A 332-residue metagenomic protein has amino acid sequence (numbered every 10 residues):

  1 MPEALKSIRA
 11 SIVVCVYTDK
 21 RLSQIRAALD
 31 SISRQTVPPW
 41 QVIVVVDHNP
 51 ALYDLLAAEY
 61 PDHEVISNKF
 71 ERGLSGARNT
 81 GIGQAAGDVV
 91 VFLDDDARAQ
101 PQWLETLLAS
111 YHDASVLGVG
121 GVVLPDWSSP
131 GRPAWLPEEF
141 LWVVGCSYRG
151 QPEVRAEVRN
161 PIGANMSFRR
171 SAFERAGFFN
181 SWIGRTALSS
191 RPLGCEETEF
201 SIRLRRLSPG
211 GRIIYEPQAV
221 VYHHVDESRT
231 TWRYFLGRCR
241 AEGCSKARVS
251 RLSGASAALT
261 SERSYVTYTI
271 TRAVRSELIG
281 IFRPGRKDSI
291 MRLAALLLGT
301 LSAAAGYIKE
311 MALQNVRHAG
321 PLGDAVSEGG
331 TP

Functional and structural regions predicted by a protein language model:
M1-S31: N-proximal low-complexity "stem/linker" segments adjacent to membrane-targeting elements
L29-P39: Short, acidic, metal-binding catalytic loop of nucleotide-sugar glycosyltransferases
N68-A85: Glycine-rich, basic loop-to-helix element that forms the pyrophosphate-binding segment of sugar-nucleotide handling
V90: Short aromatic/hydrophobic "clamp" motif used to bind/position activated sugar donors
Q102-W135: Conserved donor NDP-sugar-binding/catalytic core segment of glycosyltransferases
P137-V158: Short, flexible, basic/aromatic active-site loop/helix in glycosyltransferases
G163-F168, A172-A176, I183-A219: A short, conserved alpha-helix in the catalytic core of glycosyltransferases
G237-A241, A255-P332: Non-catalytic, C-terminal membrane-associated alpha-helical segments of glycosyltransferases
